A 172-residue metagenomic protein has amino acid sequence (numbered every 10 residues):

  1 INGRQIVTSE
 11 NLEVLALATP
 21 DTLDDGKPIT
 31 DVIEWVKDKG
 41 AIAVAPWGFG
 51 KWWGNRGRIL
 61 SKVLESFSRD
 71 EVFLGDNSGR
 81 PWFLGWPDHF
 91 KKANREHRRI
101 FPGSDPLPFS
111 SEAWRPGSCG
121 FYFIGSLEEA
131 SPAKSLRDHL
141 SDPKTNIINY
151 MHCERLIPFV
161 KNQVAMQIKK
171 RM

Functional and structural regions predicted by a protein language model:
I1-I6: Two-metal-ion RNase H-like nuclease active-site motif
V7-T22, T30-I42, G50-M172: Charged catalytic cores and adjacent phosphate/nucleic-acid-binding surfaces used for phosphate/nucleic-acid chemistry
K27: Conserved active-site and cofactor/substrate-binding residues in soluble primary-metabolism enzymes
